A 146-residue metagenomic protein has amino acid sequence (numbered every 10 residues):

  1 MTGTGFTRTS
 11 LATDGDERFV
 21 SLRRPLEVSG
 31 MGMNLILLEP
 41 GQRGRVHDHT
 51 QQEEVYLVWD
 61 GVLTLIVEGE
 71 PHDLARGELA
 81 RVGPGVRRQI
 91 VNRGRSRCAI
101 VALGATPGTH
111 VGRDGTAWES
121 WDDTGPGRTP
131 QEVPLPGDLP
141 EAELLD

Functional and structural regions predicted by a protein language model:
M1-M31, R45, R113-D146: A short, N-terminal "cap"/entry segment at the start of jelly-roll beta-barrel domains of the cupin/DSBH fold
E27, Q51, R95-S96: Short strand-connecting beta-turns/loops that link adjacent beta-strands
L35-P40, D48-I66, L103-T106: Short, conserved beta-strand element in jelly-roll/cupin
V46, L65-I66, V82, R88-G94: Short beta-strand His + acidic residue motifs that chelate non-heme Fe in jelly-roll/DSBH and cupin folds
V55, V62-T64, P71, R87 (+1 more regions): Structural motif
G69-G85: Short acidic-glycine-tyrosine-enriched beta hairpin
R81, R95-V111: A short hydrophobic beta-strand segment most commonly corresponding to one strand of the jelly-roll/cupin
